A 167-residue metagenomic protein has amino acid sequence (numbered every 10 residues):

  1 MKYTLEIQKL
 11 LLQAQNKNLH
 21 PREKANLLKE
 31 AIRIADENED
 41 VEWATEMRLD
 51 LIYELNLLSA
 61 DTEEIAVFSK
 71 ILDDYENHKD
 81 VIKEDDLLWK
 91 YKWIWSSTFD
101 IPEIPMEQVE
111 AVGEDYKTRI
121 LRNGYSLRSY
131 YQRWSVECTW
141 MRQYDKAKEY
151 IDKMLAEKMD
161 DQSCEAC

Functional and structural regions predicted by a protein language model:
M1-A25: N-terminal leader/linker segments that initiate helical-solenoid repeat arrays
K2-L5, E23, W43-E46, D80-L87 (+2 more regions): Structural signature of alpha-solenoid helical repeat junctions
Y3, Y53, Y75, Y91 (+5 more regions): Sequence-level detector for tyrosine residue identity
Q8-N16, E30-A31, E42-A60, D86-D100 (+1 more regions): Non-membrane alpha-helical segments in proteins
N16-E30, L57-D74, D100-D115, T139-K153 (+1 more regions): Helix-turn-helix repeat elements of alpha-solenoid scaffolds
I32-D40, L72-V81, E114-Y125, K153-C164: Solenoid-like repeat scaffolds
E84-D85, E103-Y131: Long hydrophobic alpha-helices with heptad-repeat/coiled-coil character
R122, S126-A166: Extended alpha-helical scaffolds
